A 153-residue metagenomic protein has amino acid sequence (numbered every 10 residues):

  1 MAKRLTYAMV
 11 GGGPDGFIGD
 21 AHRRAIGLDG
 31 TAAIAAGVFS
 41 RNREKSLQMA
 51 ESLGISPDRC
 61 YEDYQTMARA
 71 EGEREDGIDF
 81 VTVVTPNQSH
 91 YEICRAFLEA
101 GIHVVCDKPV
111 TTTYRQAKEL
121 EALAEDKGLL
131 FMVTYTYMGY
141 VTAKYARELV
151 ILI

Functional and structural regions predicted by a protein language model:
M1-I55: N-terminal Rossmann-like dinucleotide-binding module
P14-D15, R41, S89, T112 (+1 more regions): Glycine-/small-residue-rich active-site loops that bind phosphorylated ligands and cofactors
A33-I34, C60, V104, F131: Hydrophobic beta-strand scaffold residues
Q48-S56, E119-D126: Short, conserved SAM-binding/catalytic segment of Class I S-adenosyl-L-methionine-dependent methyltransferases
I55, I102, L129: Short glycine/serine/threonine/alanine-rich loop segments
R59-L123: Beta-loop-alpha module in the N-terminal Rossmann-like domain of NAD(P)-dependent dehydrogenases, especially those
T111-I153: A contiguous active-site-proximal alpha/beta segment in oxidoreductase catalytic domains
